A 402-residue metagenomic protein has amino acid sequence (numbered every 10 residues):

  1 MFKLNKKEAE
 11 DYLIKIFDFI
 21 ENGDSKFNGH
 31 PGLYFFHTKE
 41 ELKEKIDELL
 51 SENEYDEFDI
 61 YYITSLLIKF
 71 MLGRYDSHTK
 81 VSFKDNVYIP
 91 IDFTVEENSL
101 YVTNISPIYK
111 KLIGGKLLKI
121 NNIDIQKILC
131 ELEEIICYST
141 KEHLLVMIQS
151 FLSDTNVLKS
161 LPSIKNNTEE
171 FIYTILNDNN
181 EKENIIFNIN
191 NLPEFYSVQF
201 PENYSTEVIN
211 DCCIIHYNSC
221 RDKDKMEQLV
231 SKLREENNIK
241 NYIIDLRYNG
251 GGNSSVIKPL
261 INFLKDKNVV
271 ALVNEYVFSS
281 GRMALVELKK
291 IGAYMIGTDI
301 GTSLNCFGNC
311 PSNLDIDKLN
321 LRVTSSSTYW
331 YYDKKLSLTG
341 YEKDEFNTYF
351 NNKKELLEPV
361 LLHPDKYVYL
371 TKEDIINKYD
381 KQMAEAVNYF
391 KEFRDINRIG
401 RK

Functional and structural regions predicted by a protein language model:
M1-Y242, Y248-G250, N268, G292-M295 (+2 more regions): Flexible, low-complexity junctional segments that flank or bridge functional domains
I239-I243, R247-F393: Conserved acidic, small-residue-rich alpha-beta core segments centered on
